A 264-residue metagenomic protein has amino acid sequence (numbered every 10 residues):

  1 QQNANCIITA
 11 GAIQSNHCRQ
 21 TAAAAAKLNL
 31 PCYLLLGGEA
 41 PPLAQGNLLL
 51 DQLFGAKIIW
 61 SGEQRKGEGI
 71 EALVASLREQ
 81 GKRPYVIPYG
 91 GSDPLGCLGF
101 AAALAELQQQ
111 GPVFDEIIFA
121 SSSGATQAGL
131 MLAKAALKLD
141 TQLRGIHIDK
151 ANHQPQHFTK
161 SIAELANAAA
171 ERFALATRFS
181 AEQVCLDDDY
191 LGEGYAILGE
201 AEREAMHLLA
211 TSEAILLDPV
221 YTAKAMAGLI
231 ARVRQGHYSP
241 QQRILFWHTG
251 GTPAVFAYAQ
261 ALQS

Functional and structural regions predicted by a protein language model:
Q1-P41: Active-site cofactor/substrate anionic-group-binding motifs, chiefly glycine- and Lys/Arg-rich phosphate-binding loops
C6-C18, I117-S123, I215-A223: Active-site nucleophile and cofactor-binding loops and adjacent substrate-binding regions of central metabolic enzymes
C6-I8, Y85, E116, R243-L245: Structural motif
Q14-T21, K27, S123-L130, A223-M226 (+1 more regions): Short glycine/serine/threonine-rich phosphate/pyrophosphate-binding segments that cradle anionic phosphate groups
C32, I58, P84-Y85, L143 (+1 more regions): Hydrophobic beta-strand scaffold residues
G38-P112, E182-G199, E204-A205: Small/polar-residue-rich loop-to-helix segments that shape phosphate-bearing ligand pockets
C97-V184, W247-S264: Glycine-rich phosphate/pyrophosphate-binding loop at beta-loop-alpha junctions
S180-P240: Active-site-adjacent helical/loop segments in soluble small-molecule enzymes
